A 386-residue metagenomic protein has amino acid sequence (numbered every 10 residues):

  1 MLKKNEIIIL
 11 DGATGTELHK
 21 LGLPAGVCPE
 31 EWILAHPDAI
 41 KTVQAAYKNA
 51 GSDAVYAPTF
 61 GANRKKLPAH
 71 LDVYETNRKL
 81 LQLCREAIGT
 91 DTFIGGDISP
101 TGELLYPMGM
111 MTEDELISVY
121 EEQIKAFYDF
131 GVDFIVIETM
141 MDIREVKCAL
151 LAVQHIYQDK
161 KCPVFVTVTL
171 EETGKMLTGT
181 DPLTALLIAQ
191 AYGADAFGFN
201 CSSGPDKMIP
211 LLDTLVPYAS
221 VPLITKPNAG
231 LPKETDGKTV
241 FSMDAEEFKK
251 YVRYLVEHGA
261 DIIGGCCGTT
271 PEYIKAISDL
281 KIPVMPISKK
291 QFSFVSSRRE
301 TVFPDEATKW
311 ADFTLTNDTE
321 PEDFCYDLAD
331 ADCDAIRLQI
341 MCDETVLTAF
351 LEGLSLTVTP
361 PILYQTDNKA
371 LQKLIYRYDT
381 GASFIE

Functional and structural regions predicted by a protein language model:
M1-E386: Domain-level signal for soluble alpha/beta catalytic cores
